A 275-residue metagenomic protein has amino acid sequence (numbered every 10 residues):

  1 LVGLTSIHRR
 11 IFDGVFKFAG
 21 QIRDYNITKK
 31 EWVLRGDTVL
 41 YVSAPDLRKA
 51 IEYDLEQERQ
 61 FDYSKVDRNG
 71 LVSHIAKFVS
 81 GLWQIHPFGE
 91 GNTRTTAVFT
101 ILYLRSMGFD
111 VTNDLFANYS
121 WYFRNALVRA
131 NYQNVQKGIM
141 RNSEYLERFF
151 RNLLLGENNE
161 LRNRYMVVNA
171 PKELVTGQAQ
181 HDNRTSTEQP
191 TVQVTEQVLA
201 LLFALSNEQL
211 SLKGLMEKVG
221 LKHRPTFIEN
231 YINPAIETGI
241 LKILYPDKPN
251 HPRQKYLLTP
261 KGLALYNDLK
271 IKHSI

Functional and structural regions predicted by a protein language model:
L1-I275: FIC/Doc superfamily catalytic core
